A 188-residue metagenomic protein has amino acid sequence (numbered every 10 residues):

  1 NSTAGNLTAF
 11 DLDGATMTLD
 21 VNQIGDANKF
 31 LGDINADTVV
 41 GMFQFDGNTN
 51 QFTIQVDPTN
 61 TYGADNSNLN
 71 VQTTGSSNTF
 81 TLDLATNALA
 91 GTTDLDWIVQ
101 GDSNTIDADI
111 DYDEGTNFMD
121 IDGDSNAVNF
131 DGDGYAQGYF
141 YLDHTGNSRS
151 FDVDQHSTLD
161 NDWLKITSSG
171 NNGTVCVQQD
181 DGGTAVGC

Functional and structural regions predicted by a protein language model:
N1-C188: Low-complexity repeat regions of mature extracellularly deployed or surface/particle-associated proteins
